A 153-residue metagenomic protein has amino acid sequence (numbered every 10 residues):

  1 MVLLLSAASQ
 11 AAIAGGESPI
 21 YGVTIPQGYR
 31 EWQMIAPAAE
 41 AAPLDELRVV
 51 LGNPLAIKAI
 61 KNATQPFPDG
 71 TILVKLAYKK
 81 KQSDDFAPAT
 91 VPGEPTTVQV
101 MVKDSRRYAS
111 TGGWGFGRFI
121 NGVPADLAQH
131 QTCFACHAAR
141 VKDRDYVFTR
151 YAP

Functional and structural regions predicted by a protein language model:
M1-A8: Bacterial N-terminal signal peptides
S9-G16: Boundary at the C-terminal end of the N-terminal hydrophobic targeting segment
G16-R48, K61-P153: Sequence context surrounding c-type heme c attachment/ligation sites in exported
V50-P54: Eukaryotic low-complexity, charged/proline-rich intrinsically disordered regions
